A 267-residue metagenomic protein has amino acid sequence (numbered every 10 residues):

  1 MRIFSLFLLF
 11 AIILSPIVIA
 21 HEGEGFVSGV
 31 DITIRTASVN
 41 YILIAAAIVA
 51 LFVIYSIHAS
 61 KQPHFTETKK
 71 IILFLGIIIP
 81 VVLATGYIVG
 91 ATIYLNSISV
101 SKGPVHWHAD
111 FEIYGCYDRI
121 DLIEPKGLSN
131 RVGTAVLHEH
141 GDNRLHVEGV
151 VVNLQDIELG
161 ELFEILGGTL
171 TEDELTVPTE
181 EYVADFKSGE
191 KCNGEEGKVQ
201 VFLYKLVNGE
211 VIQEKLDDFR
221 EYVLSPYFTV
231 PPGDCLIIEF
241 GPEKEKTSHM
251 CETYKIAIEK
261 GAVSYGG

Functional and structural regions predicted by a protein language model:
M1-A20: N-terminal secretory/membrane targeting signals
H21-G267: Ubiquitin-like/PB1-type beta-grasp interaction modules and other compact soluble beta-rich domains
